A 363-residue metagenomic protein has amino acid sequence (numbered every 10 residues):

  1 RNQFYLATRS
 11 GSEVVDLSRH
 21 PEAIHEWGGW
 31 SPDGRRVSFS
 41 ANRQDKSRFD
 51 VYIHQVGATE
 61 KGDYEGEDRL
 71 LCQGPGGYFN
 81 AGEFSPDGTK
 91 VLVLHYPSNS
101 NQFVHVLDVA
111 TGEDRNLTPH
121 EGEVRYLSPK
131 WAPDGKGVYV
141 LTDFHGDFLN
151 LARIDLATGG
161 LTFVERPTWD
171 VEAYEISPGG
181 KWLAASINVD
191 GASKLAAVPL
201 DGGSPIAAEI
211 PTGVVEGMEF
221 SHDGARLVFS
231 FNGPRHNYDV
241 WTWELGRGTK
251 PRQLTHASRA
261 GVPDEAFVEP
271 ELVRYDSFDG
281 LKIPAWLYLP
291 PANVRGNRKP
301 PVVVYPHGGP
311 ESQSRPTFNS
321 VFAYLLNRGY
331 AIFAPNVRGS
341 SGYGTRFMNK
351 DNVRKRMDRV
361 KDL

Functional and structural regions predicted by a protein language model:
R1, N42-S47, P97-S100, F144-D147 (+2 more regions): Short glycine/acidic-enriched loop and turn motifs that connect beta-strands
Q3-R9, E13-V15, W27-V37: Hydrophobic or amphipathic alpha-helical targeting/insertion segments
A7-I24, Q44-K46, Y52-N80, D87 (+6 more regions): Multi-bladed beta-propeller domains
G28-R36, G82-K90, S128-G137, Y174-W182 (+2 more regions): Blade-terminus and WD-like Trp-Asp/Gly-His loop motifs, strongest in beta-propeller folds
N42, D143, N188, L200 (+3 more regions): Residue-level recognition of strand-loop junctions within catalytic nucleotide-signaling folds
G217-L363: Serine-hydrolase catalytic core recognition
